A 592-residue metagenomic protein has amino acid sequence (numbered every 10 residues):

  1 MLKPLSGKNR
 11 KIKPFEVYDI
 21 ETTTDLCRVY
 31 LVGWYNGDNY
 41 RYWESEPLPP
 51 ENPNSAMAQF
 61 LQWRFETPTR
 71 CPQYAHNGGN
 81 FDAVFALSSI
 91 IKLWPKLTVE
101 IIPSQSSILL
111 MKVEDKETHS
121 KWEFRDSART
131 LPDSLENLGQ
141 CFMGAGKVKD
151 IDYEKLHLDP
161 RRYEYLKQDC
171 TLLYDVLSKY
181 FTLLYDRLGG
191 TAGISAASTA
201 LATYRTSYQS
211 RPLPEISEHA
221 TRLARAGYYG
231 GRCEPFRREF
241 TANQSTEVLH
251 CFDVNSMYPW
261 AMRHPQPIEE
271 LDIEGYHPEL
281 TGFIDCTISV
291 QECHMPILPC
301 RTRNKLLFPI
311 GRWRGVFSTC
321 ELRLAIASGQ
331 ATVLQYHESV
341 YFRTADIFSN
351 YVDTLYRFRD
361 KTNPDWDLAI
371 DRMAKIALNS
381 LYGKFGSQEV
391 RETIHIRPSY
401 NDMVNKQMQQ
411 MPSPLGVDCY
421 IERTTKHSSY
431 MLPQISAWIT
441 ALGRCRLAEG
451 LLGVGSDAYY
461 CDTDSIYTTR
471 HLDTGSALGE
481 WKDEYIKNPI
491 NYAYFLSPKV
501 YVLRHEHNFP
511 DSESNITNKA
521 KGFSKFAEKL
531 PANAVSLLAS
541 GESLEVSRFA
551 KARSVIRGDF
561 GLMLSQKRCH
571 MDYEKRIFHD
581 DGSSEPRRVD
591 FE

Functional and structural regions predicted by a protein language model:
M1-S6: Polybasic, low-complexity terminal segments and linkers that are predominantly intrinsically disordered and enriched
K11-V17, D25-E592: Conserved acidic
